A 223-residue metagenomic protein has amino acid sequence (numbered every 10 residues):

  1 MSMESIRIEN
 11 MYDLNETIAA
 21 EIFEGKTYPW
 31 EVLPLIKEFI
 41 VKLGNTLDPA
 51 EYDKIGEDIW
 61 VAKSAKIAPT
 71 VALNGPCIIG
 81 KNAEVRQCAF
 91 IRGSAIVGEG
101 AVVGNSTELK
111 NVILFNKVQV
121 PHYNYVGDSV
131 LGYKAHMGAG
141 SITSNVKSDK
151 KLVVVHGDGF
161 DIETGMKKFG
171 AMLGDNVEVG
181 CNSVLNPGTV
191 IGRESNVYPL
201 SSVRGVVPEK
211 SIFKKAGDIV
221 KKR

Functional and structural regions predicted by a protein language model:
M1-D58, K63, E194, L200 (+1 more regions): Terminal amphipathic alpha-helical/low-complexity segments used for targeting or macromolecular assembly
M3, E51-D53, A65, A89 (+4 more regions): Short, functionally important structural connectors and interaction interfaces within domains
M3-I8, I55-G56, A72-N74, E84-V85 (+5 more regions): Short, flexible segments with low predicted structural confidence
A19-E21, L114, P121-R223: Glycine-rich hexapeptide-repeat left-handed beta-helix
T27-E31, L114-N116, D175: Short, solvent-exposed linear motifs at loop/edge-of-secondary-structure regions
D53-I55, I59-V61, L73, I79 (+6 more regions): Hydrophobic beta-strand core residues of beta-sandwich domains
P69-A101, V153-G159, E163, K214-K222: Short secondary-structure boundary segments
